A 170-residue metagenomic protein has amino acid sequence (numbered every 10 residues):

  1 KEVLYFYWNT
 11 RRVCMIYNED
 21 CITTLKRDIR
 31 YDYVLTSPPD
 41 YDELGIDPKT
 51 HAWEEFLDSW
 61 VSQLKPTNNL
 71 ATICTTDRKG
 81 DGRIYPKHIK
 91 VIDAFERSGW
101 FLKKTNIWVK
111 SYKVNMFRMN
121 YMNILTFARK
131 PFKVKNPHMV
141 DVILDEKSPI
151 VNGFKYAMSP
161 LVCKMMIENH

Functional and structural regions predicted by a protein language model:
K1-H170: Core catalytic lobe of class I
